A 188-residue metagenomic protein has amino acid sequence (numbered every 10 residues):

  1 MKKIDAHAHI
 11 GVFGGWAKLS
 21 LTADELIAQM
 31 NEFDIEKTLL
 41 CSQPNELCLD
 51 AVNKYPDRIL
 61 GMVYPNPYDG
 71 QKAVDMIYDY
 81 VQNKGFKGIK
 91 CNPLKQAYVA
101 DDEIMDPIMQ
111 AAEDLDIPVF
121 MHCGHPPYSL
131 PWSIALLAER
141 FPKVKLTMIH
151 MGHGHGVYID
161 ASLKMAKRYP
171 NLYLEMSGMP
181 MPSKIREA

Functional and structural regions predicted by a protein language model:
M1-L49: An N-terminally biased module of ancient metal coordination in phosphate/nucleic-acid-related enzymes
I10, G14-W16, P65-Y68, L94-A97 (+3 more regions): Short histidine/acidic/glycine/proline-rich micro-motifs that form metal- and phosphate-coordinating active-site loops
A17-L21, S42, Q71, V99 (+3 more regions): Conserved phosphate-coordination/catalytic loops
T22-L26, N45-D50, K72-I77, L130-A135 (+2 more regions): Alpha-helical scaffolding within the catalytic cores of extracellular/periplasmic polymer-degrading hydrolases
A28-F33, D50-K54, D79-N83, L136-L137 (+2 more regions): A generic secondary-structure signal
E36-K37, N45-P126, R168, L172-E175: Active-site gating/metal-coordination segments in enzymes
D101-A188: Catalytic pocket-lining loop regions of alpha/beta-barrel enzymes, especially the amidohydrolase/enolase/GH5 lineages
